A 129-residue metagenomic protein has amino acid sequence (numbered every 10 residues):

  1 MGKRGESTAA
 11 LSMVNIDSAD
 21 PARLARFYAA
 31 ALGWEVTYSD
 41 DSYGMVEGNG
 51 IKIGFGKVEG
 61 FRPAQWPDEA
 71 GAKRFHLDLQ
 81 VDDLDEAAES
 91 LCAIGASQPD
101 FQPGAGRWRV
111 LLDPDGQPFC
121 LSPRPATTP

Functional and structural regions predicted by a protein language model:
M1-A25, R74-V81, S122-P129: N-terminal beta-strand motif that seeds the catalytic metal site of vicinal oxygen chelate
T8-E59, E86-E89, A93, P99-F101 (+1 more regions): Core segments of cupin and vicinal oxygen chelate
V46-N49, L111-P114, R124: Active-site beta-strand termini and strand-to-loop segments that position acidic
E47, K52-A70, F75-Q80, G106 (+1 more regions): Conserved, structured core segments of small domains
K57, F101-Q102, L121-T128: Short beta->alpha transition motifs characteristic of CBS
E69-A72, A93-S97: Short intrinsically disordered coil segments
